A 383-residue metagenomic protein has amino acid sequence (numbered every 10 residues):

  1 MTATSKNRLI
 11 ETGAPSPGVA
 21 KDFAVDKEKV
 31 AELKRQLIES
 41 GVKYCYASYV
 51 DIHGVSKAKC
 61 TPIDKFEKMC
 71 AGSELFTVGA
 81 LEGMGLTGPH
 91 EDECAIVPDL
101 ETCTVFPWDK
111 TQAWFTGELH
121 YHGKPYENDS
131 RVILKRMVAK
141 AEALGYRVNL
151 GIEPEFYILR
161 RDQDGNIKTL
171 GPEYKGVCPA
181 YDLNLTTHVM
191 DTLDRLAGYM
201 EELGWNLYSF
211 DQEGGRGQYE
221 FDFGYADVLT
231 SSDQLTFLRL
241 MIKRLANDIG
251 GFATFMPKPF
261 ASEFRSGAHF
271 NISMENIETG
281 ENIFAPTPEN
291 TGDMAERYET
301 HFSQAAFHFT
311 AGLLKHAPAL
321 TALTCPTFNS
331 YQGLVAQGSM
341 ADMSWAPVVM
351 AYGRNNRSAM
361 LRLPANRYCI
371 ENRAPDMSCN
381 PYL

Functional and structural regions predicted by a protein language model:
T2-Q212, A226, T230-F237, G251 (+1 more regions): ATP/Mg2+-dependent ligation/transfer catalytic cores
T2-S40, Y49-V55, M69, T230 (+2 more regions): C-terminal accessory/tail domains of diverse enzymes
Y46-S48, C60, T116, Y157 (+10 more regions): Structured core elements
K110-Q112, G151, G214-R216, R265-H269 (+1 more regions): Short, solvent-exposed loop/turn segments at the edges of secondary structure
E155-I167, Q212, R216-A226, M256-G280: Histidine-centered divalent-metal-coordination microenvironment in nucleic-acid enzymes
K168-P172, A268-E278, V348-Y352, A359-R367: Short beta-strand elements
E173-L183, R216-T230, F260-R265, N290-A295: Active-site-proximal beta-alpha loop/turn segments in soluble metabolic enzymes
S266-T300: Acidic/histidine-rich catalytic neighborhood
